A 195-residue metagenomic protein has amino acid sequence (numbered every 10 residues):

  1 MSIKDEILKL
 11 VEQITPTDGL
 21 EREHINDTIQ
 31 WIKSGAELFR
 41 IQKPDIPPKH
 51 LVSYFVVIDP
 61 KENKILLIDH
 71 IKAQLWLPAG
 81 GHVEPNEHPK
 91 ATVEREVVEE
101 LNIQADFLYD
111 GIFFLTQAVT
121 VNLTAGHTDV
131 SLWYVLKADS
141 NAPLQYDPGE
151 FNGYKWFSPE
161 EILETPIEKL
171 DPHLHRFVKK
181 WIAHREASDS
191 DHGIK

Functional and structural regions predicted by a protein language model:
Q13-Y54: Acidic, metal-coordinating catalytic segment for phosphate/diphosphate chemistry, firing primarily on the Nudix
S53, N63, V130-L132, N152: Change "...and in nucleic-acid phosphodiester-cleaving endonucleases..." to "...and in nucleic-acid processing enzymes
V57, V135-K137, K155: Short, well-ordered beta-strand micro-motif
K61-E99, I103: Conserved Nudix-box catalytic region and its N-terminal flanking loop in Nudix hydrolases and closely related
G80, E87, F114, G153 (+2 more regions): Polybasic/polar functional segments that serve as interface/processing modules
N102-A142: Active-site segment of metal-dependent pyrophosphate-handling enzymes, primarily the Nudix hydrolase catalytic core
Q145-H175: NUDIX/MutT-family hydrolases
P172-K195: Charged phosphate-binding loop/patch that engages nucleotide di/tri-phosphates or the phosphate backbone of nucleic
